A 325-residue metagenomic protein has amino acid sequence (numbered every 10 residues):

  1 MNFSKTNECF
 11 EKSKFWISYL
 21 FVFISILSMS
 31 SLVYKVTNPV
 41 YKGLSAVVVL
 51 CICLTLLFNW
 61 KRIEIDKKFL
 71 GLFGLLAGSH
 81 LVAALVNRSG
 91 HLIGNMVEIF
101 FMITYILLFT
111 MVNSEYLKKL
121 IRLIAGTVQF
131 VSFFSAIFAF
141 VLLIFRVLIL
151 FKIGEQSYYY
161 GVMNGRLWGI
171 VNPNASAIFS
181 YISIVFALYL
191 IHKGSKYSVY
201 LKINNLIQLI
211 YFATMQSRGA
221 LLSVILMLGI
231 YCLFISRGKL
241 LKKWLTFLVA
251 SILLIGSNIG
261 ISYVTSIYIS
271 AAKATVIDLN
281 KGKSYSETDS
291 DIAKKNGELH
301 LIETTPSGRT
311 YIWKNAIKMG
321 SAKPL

Functional and structural regions predicted by a protein language model:
M1-N59, G78-V86: N-terminal signal-anchor transmembrane segment
F10-F21, R62-L75, L120-V128, Y197-L201: Membrane-interfacial loop-to-transmembrane alpha-helix junctions, especially the N-terminal start
S25-Y34, E155-I170: Juxtamembrane membrane-water interface segments that cap and precede transmembrane helices
V36-A46, G94-E98, G165-S183, G219-A220: Membrane-interface micro-motifs in multi-pass membrane enzymes
G71-G78, S89-V112, L123, T127: Aromatic-anchored transmembrane helix interface
L72-L76, G126-I137, N204, L241-Y263: Hydrophobic alpha-helical membrane-interfacial segments at the cytosolic entry of transmembrane helices
G78-L81, R122-G154, G169-R237: Alpha-helical transmembrane segments of multi-pass inner-membrane proteins
E287-L325: TM-adjacent membrane-interface loops and short helices in multi-pass inner/ER membrane proteins
